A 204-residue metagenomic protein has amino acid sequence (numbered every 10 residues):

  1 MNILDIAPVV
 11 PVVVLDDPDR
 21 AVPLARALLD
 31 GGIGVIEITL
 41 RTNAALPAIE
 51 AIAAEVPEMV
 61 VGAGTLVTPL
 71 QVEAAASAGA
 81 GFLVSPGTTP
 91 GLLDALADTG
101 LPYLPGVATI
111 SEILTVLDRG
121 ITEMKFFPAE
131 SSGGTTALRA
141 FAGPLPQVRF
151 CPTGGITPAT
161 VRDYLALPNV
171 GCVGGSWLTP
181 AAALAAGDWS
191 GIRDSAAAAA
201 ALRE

Functional and structural regions predicted by a protein language model:
M1-G81, D98, Q147, P158-A159 (+2 more regions): Conserved N-terminal beta1-alpha1 strand-loop-helix module at the mouth
V14-D16, T42, A63-P69, S85-T89 (+3 more regions): Glycine-rich beta-to-alpha transition loops that act as phosphate-gripper elements at the mouths of alpha/beta enzyme
A48, L70-Q71, G91-L92, S111-E112 (+2 more regions): Short acidic active-site motifs
I52, F141-A142: Broad structural signal for hydrophobic residues in well-ordered alpha-helices, predominantly aliphatic
V60-A63, G81-G87, P102-G106, T122-P128 (+2 more regions): Short hydrophobic/aromatic-enriched beta-strand-loop microsegments
A76-V116: Hydrophobic, well-structured mid-protein blocks that either form specific transmembrane helices
F82-L92, K125-T135, N169-W189: Glycine-rich phosphate-binding active-site loops on the catalytic face of alpha/beta enzymes
A97, A108-D118, T122, A142-E204: Alpha/beta catalytic cores of nucleotide-metabolism and tRNA/nucleoside-modifying enzymes
